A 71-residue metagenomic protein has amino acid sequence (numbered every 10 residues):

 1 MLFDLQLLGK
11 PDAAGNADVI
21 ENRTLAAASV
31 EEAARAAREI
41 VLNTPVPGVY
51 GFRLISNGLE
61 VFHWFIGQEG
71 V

Functional and structural regions predicted by a protein language model:
M1-I20: Short aromatic-glycine-(Arg/Gly/Cys) micro-motifs in beta-strand/loop hairpins
L8-D12, A28-V30, N57: Generic structural motif
G15, R35, W64: Short acidic, gly/pro-rich beta-turn/loop elements at beta-sheet edges and active-site/ligand-binding grooves
D18-S29: A short, exposed loop/beta-hairpin motif centered on an aromatic-Gly-Thr core
A28-V46: A short, charged, amphipathic alpha-helix used as a generic interaction element across diverse proteins
L42-V71: Short, mixed-charge low-complexity intrinsically disordered segments
